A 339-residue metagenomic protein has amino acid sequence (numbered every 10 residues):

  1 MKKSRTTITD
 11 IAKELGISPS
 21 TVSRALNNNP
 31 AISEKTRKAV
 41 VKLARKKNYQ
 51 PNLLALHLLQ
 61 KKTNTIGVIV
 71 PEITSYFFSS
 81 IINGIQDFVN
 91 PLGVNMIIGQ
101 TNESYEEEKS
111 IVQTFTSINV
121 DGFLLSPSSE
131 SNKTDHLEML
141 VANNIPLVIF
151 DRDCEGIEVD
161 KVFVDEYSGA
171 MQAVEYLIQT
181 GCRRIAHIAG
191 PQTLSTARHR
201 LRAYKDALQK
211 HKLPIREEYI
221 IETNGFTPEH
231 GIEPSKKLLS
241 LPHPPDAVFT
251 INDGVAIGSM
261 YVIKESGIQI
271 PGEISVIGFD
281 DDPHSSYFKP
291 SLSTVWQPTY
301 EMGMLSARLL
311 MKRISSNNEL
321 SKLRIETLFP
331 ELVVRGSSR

Functional and structural regions predicted by a protein language model:
M1-T63, R339: N-terminal helix-turn-helix DNA-binding module of bacterial transcription factors
M1-T7, K61-E175, Q179, S240: Alpha-helical recognition/docking segments in bacterial nutrient-uptake and carbohydrate-utilization systems
E14, P19-R24, L58-T74, Y176 (+1 more regions): Short beta-strand segments enriched in small/hydrophobic residues
P71-S80, I98-E107, R152, K161-Q172 (+5 more regions): Hinge/beta->alpha junction and helix N-cap segments in small-molecule ligand-binding domains
P91-L92, N143, L208-I215, L241-P244 (+1 more regions): Short helix-capping segments at alpha-helix termini
V120-P127, A186-I188, I221, P242-N252 (+1 more regions): Periplasmic-binding protein-like
K236-R339: Flexible loop/turn connectors
